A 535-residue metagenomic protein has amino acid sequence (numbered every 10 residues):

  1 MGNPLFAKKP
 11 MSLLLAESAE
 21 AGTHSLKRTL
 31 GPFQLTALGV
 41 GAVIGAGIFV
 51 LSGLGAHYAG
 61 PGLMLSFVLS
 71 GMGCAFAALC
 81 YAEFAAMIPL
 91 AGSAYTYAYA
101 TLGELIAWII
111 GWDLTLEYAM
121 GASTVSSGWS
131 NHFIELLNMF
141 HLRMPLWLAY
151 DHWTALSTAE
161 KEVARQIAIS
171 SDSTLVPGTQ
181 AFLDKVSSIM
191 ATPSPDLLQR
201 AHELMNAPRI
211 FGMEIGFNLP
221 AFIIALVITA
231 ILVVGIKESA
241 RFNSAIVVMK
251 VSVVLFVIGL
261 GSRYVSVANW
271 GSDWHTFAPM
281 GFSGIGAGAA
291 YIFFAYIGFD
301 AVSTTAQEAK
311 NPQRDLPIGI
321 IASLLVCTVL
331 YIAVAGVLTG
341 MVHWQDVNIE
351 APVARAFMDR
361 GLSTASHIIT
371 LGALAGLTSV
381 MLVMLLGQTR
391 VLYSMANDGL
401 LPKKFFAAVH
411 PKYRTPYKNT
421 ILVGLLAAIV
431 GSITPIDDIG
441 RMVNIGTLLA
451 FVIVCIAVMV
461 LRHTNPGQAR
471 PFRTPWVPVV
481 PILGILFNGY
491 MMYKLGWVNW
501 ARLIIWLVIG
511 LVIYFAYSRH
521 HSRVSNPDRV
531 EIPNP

Functional and structural regions predicted by a protein language model:
M1-S52, H57-P61, A75-L79, I88-A91 (+5 more regions): Membrane-interface "cap" regions at the ends of multi-pass membrane proteins
L14, A21-K27, L63-M64, R143-A221 (+2 more regions): Helix-loop-helix junctions that connect adjacent transmembrane segments in multi-pass membrane transporters
R28-G39, G103-L116, A221, P279-I292 (+4 more regions): Select transmembrane alpha-helical segments in multipass membrane proteins
I48-T158, S323-V326, L330-A333, I505-V508: Extracellular loop-to-transmembrane helix junctions
F49, D113-N131, Y291, Y296-K310 (+3 more regions): Membrane-helix boundary/coupling elements in multi-pass transport proteins
S130, M213-Y264, I320-I321, G440-I453 (+2 more regions): Membrane-interface loop-to-helix entry segments
E135, V253-V257, V391-L392, V443-R470 (+2 more regions): Hydrophobic alpha-helical segments of multi-pass membrane transport proteins
M213-G216, I228, K404-Y417, F451-W500 (+4 more regions): C-terminal membrane-solvent junction of multi-pass transporters and transport-like membrane proteins
